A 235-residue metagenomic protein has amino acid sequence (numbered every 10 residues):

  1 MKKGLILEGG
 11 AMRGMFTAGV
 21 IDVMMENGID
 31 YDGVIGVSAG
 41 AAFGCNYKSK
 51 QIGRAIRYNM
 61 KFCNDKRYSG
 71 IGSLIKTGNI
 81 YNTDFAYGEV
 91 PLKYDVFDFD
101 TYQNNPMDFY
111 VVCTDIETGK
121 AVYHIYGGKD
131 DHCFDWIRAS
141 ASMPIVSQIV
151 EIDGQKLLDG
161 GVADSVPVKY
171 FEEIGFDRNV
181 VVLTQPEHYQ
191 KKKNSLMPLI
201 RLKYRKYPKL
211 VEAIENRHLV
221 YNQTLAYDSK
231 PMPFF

Functional and structural regions predicted by a protein language model:
M1-V37, C45-F235: Patatin-like phospholipase
